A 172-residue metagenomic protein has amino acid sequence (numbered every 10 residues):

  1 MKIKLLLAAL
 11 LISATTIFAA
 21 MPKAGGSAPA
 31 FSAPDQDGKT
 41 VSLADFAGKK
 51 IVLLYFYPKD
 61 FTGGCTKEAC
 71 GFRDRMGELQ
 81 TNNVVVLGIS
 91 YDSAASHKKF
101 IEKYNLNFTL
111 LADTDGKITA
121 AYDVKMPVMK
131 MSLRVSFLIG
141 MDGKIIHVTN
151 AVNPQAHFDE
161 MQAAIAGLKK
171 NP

Functional and structural regions predicted by a protein language model:
I3-A30: N-proximal helix/coil linker or "cap" segments that precede and/or mark the start of modular domains
P22, D35-Q36, D113, I139-G140: Short, acidic, Ser/Thr-enriched surface-loop or helix-capping motifs
A28-P29, I51-V52, L133-V135: Short loop/turn microsegments at loop-to-beta-strand junctions
S32-I51: A short beta-strand-turn-helix
F46-T66: Short active-site neighborhood of thiol/selenol oxidoreductases, capturing the structured segment around
T66-Y104, G116-I118: Structural microenvironment flanking redox-active thiols in thiol-disulfide oxidoreductases
S132-P172: Thiol-/selenol-based redox modules, centered on thioredoxin-like and closely related oxidoreductase domains
